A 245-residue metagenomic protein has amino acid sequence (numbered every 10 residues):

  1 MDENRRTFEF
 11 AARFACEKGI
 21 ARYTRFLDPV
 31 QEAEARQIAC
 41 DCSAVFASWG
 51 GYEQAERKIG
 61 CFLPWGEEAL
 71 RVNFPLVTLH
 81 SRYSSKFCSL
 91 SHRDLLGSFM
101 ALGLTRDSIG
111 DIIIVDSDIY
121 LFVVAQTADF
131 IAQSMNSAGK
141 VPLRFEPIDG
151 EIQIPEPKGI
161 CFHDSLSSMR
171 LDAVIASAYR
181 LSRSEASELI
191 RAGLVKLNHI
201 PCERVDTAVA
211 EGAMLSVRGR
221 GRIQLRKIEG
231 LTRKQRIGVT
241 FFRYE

Functional and structural regions predicted by a protein language model:
M1-D172, A178, P201, A208 (+2 more regions): Ferredoxin-like alpha/beta domains used as RNA- or RNAP-binding modules
I175, Y179-S182, L194: Internal, well-folded beta-alpha domain core
L189-I190, V209: Short, well-ordered loop/turn sites that connect or cap secondary structure elements
A192-I200: Short, structured beta-strand/loop micro-motifs enriched in basic residues and often containing a Trp
